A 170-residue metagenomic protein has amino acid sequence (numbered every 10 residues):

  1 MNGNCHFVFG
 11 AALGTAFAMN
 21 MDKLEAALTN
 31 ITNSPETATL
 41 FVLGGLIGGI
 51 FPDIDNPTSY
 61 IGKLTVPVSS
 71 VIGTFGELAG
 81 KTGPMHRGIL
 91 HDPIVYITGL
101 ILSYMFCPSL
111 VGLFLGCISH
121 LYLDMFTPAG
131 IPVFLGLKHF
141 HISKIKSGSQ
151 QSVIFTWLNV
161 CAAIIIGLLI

Functional and structural regions predicted by a protein language model:
M1-I170: N-terminal membrane-targeting hydrophobic helices
